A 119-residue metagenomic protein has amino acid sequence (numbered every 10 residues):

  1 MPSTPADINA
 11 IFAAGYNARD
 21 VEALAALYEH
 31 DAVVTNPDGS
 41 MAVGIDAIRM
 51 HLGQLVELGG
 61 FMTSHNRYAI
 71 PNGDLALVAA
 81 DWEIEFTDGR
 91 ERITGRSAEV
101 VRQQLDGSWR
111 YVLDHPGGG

Functional and structural regions predicted by a protein language model:
M1-A23, V33-G119: A beta-strand edge to alpha-helix "cap/lid" segment located at domain peripheries
H30: Short glycine-dipeptide loop
